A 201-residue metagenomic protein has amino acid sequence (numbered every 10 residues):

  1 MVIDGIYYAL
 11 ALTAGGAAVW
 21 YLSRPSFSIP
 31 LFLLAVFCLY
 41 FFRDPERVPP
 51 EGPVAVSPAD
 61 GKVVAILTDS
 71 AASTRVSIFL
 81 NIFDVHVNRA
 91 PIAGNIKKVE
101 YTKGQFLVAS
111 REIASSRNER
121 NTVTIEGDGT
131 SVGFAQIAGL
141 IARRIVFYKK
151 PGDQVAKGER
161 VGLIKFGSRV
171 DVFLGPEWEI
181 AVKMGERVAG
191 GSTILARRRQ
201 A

Functional and structural regions predicted by a protein language model:
M1-A201: Contiguous, well-folded functional domains in the mature portion of proteins
